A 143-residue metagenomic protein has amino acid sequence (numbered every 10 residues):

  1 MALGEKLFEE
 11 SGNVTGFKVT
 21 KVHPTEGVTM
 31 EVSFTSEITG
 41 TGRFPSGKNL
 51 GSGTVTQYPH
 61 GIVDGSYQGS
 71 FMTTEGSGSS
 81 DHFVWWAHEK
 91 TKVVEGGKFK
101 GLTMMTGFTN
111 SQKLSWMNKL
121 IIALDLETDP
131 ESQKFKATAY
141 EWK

Functional and structural regions predicted by a protein language model:
M1-K143: Beta-strand-enriched cores of mature, soluble protein domains
